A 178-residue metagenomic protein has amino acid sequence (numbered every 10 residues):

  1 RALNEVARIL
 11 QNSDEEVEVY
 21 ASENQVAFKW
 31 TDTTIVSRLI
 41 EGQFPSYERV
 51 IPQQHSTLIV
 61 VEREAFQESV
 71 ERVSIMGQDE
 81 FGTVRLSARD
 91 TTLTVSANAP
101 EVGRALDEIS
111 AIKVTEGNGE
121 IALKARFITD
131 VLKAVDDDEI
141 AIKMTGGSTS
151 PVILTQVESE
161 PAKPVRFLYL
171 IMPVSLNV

Functional and structural regions predicted by a protein language model:
R1-I40, H55-V178: DNA polymerase processivity clamps
Q43: Glycine-rich, pocket-lining loop/helix-strand segments that form or immediately flank
V50-Q54: Short hinge/gating elements
